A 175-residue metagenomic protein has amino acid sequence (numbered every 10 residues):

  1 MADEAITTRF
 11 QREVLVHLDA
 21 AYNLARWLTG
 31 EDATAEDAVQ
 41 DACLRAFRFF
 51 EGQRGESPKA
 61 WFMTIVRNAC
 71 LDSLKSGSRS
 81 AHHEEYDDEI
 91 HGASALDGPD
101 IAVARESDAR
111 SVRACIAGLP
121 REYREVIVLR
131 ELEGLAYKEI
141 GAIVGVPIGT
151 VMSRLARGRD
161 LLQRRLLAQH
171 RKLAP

Functional and structural regions predicted by a protein language model:
M1-N23, A33-E36: A short, charge-rich alpha-helical start-of-domain segment used by transcription regulators
A2-F10, E84, K138, A142-G145 (+1 more regions): C-terminal edge and immediately downstream basic/flexible tail or linker adjoining helix-turn-helix-like DNA-binding
D3-E4, D41-P58, S76-S78: Sigma70-family region 2
R12, A81, E89-A117: Acidic, proline/glycine-rich intrinsically disordered inter-domain spacer in sigma factors
E13, H17, A21, A42 (+2 more regions): Residue-level preference for hydrophobic side chains embedded in well-ordered alpha helices
Y22, D32-F49: Conserved RNAP core-binding helix
T64-E85, R105, A168: Arg/Lys-rich amphipathic alpha helix in sigma70-family domain 2
V126-R130: A short pre-motif secondary-structure segment
